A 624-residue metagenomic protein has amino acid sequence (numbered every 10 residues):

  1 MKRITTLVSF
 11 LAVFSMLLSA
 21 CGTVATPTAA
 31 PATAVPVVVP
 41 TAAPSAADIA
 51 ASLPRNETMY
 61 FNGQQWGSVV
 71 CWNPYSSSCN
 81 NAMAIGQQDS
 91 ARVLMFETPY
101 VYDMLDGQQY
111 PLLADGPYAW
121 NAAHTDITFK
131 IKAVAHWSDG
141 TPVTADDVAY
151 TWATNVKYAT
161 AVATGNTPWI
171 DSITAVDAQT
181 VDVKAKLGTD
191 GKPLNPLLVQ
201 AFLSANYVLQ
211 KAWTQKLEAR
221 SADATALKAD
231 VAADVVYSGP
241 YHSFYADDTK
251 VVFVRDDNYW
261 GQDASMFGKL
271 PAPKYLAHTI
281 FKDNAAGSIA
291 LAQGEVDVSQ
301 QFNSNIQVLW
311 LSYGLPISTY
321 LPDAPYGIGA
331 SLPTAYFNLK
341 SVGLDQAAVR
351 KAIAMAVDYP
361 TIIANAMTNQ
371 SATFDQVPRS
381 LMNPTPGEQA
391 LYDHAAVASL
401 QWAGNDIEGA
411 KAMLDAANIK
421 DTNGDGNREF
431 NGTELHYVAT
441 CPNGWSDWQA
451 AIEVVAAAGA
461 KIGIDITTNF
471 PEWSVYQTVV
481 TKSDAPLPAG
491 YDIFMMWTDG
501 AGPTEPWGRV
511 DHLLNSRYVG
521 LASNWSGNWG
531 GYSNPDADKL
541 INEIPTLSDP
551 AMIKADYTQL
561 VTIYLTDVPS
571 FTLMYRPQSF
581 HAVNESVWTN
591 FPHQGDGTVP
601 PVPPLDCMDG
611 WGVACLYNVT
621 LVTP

Functional and structural regions predicted by a protein language model:
Y60-A122, A153, V236: N-terminal lobe/hinge region of extracytoplasmic solute-binding protein
F61, D247-D248, K282-D283, A290-Q293 (+7 more regions): Ligand/substrate-recognition segments at binding pockets and active sites
Q64-W66, C71, Q300-K411, N431 (+4 more regions): Local pocket/hinge segments that shape ligand/substrate recognition
I85-G86, S90-V93, E97, D103-L105 (+6 more regions): Gly/Pro-rich hinge or "lid" segments in bacterial periplasmic/extracellular proteins
G116-A161, V176, T180-K184, G191-P193 (+3 more regions): Aromatic- and charge-enriched surface segment that lines or borders ligand/interaction sites
K130, T164-R220, P240, S586: Surface-exposed binding/hinge segments that line and control ligand-binding clefts or catalytic entry sites
A229, Y259-L311, D465-T467: Ligand-site clamp/hinge motif
T249-V251, R255, A356-H394, D447-A457 (+1 more regions): Detector for C-terminal structural segments
